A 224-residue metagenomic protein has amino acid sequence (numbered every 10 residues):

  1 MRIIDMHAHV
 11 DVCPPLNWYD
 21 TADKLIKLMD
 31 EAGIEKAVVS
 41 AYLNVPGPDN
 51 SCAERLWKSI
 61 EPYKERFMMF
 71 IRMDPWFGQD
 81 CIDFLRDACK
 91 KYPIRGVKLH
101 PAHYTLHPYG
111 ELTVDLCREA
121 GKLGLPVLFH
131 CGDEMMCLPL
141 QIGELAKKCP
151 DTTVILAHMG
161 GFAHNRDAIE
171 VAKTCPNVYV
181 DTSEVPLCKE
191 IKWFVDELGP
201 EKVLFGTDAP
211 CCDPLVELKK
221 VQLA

Functional and structural regions predicted by a protein language model:
M1-E54: An N-terminally biased module of ancient metal coordination in phosphate/nucleic-acid-related enzymes
H7, M29, L56, I60 (+8 more regions): Conserved, mostly hydrophobic/aromatic
H7-C13, H100, H130, H158: Histidine-centered divalent metal-coordination motifs
C13-D20, L43-S51, D74-C81, Y104-Y109 (+4 more regions): Acidic-and-aromatic substrate-binding clefts and catalytic sites of carbohydrate-active enzymes
T21-L28, C52-S59, F84-A88, L112-L116 (+4 more regions): A general structural detector for well-ordered alpha-helical segments in enzyme core domains, enriched
E35-K36, N44-L128, T174: Active-site gating/metal-coordination segments in enzymes
Y92-R95, Y109-F205: Catalytic pocket-lining loop regions of alpha/beta-barrel enzymes, especially the amidohydrolase/enolase/GH5 lineages
P200-A224: His/Asp/Glu-enriched, well-ordered alpha-helical/loop segment that forms or immediately abuts the divalent-metal
